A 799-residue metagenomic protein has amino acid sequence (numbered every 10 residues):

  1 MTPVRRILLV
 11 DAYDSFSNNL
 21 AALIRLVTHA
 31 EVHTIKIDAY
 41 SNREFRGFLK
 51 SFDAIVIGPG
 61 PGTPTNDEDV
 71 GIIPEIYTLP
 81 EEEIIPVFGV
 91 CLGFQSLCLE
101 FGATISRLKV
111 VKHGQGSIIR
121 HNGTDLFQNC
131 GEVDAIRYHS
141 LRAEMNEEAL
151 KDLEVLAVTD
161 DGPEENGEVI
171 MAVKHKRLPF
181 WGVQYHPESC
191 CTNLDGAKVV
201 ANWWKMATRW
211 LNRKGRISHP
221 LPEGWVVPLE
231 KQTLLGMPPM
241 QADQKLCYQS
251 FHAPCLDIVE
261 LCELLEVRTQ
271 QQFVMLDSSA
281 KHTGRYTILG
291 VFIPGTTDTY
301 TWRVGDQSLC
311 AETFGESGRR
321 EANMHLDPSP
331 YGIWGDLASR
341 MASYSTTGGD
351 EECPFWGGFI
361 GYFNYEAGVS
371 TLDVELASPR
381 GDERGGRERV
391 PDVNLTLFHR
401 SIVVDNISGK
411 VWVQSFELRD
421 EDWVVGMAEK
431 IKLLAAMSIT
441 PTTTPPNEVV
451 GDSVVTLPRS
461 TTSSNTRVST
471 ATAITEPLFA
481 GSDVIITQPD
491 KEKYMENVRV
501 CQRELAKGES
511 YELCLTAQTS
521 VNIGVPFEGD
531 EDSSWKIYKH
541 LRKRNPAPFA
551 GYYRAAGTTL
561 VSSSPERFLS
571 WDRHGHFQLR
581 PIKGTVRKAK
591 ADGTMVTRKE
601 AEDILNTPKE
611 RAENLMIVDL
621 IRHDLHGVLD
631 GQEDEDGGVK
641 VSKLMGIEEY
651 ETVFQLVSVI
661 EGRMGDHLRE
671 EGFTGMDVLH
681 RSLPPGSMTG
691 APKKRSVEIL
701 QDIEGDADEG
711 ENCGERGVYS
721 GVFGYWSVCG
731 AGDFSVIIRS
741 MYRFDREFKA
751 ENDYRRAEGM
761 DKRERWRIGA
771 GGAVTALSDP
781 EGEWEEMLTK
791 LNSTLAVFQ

Functional and structural regions predicted by a protein language model:
T2-R6, Q244: A short, charged/proline- and glycine-enriched loop that marks the coil->beta-strand transition at the N-terminal
R6-V10, D14-G89, F101, T208: Flexible gly/pro-rich beta->alpha loop and the following alpha-helix that scaffold active-site loops
V10-D11, Y185, V618: Active-site flanking residues adjacent to catalytic metal/cofactor-binding acidic residues
P59-P64, G93, E188, Y365: Short glycine-rich anion-binding loops that position phosphate/pyrophosphate groups of nucleotides and phosphorylated
G60, L178, E188, T519 (+1 more regions): Flexible loop residues that form catalytic and substrate-binding hotspots at small-molecule/glycan-binding clefts
G71-V90, Q95-A201, K205: Pocket-forming structural segment of enzyme catalytic cores
F180, P187-L235: Acyltransferase
L229-Q799: Extended alpha-helical targeting/anchoring segments, especially N-terminal organellar/secretory targeting helices
